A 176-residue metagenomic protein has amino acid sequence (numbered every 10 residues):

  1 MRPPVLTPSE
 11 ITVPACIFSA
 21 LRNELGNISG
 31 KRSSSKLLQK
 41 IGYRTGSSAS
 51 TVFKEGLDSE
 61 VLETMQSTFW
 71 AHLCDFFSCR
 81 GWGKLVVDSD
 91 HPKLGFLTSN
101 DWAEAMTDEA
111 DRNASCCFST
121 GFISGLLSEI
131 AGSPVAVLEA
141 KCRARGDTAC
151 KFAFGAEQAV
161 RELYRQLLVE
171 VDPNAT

Functional and structural regions predicted by a protein language model:
M1-F118, A136-T176: N-terminal accessory segment detector
C116-G132: Active-site helix/loop of acyl-thioester processing domains in fatty-acid/polyketide metabolism, spanning hotdog-fold
